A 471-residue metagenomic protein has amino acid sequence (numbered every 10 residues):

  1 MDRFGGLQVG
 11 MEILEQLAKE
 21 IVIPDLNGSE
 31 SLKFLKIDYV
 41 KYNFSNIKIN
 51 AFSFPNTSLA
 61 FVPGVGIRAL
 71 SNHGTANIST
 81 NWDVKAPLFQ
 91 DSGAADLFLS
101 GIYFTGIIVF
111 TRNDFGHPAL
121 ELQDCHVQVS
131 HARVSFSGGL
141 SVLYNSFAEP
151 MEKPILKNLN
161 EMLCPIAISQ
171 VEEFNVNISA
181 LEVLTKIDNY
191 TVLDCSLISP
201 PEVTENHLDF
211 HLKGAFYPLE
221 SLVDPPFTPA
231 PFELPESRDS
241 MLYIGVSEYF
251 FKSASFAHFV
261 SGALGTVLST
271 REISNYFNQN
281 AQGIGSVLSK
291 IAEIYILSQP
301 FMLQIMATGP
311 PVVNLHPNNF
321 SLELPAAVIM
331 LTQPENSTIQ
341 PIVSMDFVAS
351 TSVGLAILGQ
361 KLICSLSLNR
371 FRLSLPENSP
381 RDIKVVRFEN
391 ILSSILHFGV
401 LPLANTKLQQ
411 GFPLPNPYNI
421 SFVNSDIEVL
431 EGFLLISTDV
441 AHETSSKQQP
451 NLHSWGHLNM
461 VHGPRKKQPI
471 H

Functional and structural regions predicted by a protein language model:
M1-S79, Q128-H471: Extended, low-charge, aliphatic-rich alpha-helical segments
L59-A60, A69, A95-L99, T111: Short, charge-rich binding segments
P87-L97: Surface-exposed short loop/turn segments
L97-F98, A119-E121: Alpha-helical bundle protein-protein interaction modules that mediate dimerization/oligomerization and scaffolding
I107-F115, G354-L358: Short beta-strand micro-motifs enriched in acidic
